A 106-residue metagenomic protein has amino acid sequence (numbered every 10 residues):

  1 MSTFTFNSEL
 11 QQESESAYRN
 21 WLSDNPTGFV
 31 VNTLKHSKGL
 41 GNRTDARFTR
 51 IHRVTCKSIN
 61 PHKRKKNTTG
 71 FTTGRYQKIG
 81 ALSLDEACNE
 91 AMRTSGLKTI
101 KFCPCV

Functional and structural regions predicted by a protein language model:
S2-V106: Mature, structured domains enriched in cysteine- and short glycine motifs
